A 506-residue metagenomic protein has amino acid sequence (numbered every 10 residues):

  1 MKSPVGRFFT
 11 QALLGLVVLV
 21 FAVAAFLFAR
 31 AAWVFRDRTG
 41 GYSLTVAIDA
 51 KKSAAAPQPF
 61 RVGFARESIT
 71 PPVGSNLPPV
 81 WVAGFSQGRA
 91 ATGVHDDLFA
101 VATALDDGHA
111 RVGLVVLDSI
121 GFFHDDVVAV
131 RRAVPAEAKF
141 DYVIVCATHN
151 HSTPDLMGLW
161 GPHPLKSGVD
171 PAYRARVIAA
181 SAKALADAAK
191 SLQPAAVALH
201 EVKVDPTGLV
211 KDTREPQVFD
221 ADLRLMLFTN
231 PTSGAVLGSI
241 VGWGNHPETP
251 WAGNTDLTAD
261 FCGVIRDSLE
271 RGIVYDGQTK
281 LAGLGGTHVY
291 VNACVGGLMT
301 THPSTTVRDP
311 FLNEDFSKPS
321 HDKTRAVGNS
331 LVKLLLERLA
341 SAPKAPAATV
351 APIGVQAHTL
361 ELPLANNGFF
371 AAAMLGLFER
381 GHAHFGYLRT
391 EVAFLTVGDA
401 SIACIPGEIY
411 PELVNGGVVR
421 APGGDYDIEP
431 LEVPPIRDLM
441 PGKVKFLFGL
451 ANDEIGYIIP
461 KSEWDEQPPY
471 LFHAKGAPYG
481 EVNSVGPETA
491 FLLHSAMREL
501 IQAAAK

Functional and structural regions predicted by a protein language model:
S3-V17, V23-C146, N150-A326, V332 (+2 more regions): Conserved beta-alpha junction segments in alpha/beta enzyme cores
